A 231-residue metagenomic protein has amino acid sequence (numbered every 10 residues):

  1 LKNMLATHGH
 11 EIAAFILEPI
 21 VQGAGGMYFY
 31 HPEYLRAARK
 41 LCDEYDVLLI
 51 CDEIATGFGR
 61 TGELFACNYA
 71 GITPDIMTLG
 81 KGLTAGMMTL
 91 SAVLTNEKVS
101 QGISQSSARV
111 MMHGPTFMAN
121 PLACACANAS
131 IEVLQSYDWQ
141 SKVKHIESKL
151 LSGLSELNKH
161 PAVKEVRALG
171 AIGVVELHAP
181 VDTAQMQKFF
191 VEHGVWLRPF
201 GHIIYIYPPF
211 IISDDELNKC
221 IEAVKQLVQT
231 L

Functional and structural regions predicted by a protein language model:
L1-L231: Conserved N-terminal phosphate-binding loop of PLP-dependent enzymes in the Aspartate aminotransferase
